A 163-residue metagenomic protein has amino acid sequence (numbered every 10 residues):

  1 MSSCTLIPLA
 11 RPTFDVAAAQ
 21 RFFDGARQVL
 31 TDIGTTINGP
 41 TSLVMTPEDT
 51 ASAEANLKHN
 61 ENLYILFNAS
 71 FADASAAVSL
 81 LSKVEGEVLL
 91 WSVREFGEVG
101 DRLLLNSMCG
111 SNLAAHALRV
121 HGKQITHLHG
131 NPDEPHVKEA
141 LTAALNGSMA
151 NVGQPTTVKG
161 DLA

Functional and structural regions predicted by a protein language model:
M1-A163: An N-terminal assembly and electron-transfer interface module characteristic of large anaerobic redox and radical
